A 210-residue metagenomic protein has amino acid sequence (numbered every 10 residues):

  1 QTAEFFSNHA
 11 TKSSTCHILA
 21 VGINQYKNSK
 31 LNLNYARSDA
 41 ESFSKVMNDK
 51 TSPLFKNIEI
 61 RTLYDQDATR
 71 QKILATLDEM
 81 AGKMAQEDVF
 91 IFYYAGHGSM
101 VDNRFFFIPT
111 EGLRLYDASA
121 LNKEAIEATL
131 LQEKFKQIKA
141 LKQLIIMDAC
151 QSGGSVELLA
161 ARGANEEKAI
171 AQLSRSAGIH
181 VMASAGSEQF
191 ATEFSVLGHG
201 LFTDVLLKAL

Functional and structural regions predicted by a protein language model:
Q1-H17: Pro/Ala/Gly-rich low-complexity, hydrophilic intrinsically disordered segments
E4-F6, A40, S44-D88, S119 (+2 more regions): Functional beta-strand-loop-alpha-helix junction segments that form "active/interaction loops" within catalytic
T15, Q71-A95, S99-A160: Caspase-like (clan CD) cysteine peptidase catalytic core
T15-L31: Short glycine-rich His-centered loop
G22, Y64, A140-L210: Active-site-proximal C-terminal subdomain of hydrolase catalytic domains
K27-K45, E193-L197: Glycine- and acidic-residue-enriched helix-capping/strand-helix junction motifs
N28, N34-D39, L54, I58 (+4 more regions): Cysteine-dependent hydrolase recognition
D39, E127, G198, F202: Catalytic-loop motifs flanking and including active-site residues across diverse enzymes
